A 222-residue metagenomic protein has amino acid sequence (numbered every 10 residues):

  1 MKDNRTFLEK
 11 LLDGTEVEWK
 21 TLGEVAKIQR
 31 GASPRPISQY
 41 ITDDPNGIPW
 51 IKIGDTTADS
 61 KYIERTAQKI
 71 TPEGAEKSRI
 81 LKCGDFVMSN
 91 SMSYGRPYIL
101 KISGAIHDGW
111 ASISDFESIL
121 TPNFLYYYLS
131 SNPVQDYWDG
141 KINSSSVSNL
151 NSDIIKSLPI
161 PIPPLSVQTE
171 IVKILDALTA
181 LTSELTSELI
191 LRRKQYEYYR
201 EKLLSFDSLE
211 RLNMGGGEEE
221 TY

Functional and structural regions predicted by a protein language model:
M1-L12, L212: Accessory (non-catalytic) regions of SAM-dependent nucleic-acid methyltransferases and partner specificity/recognition
L11-D13, G74-A75, S144: Short, solvent-exposed loop/turn positions at domain surfaces that link secondary-structure elements or cap domain
L11-S33, G215-Y222: Non-catalytic DNA-recognition/assembly elements of restriction-modification systems
E16-T21, K156-R193, E197: Amphipathic alpha-helical segments
V25-Q39, G54-C83: Sequence-specific dsDNA recognition surfaces
T56-Q68, K77, F86-H107, A111 (+2 more regions): Short, ligand-facing micro-motifs at secondary-structure edges
N90, A105-A111, N143-P163: A short glycine-rich beta-alpha junction/loop motif
L189, R193, R200-D207, M214: Coiled-coil heptad-register positions
